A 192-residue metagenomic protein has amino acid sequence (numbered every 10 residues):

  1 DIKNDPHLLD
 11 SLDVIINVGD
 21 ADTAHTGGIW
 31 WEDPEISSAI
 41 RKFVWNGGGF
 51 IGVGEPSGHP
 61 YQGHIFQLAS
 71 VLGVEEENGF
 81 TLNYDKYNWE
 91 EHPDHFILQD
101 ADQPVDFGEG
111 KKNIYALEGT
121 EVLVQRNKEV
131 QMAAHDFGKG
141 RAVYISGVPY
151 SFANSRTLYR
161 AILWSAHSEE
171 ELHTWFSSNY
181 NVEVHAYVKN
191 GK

Functional and structural regions predicted by a protein language model:
D1-N4: Short acidic loop-to-helix transition motifs that present clustered carboxylates
H7-L8, G19, Q67, L72-N78 (+3 more regions): Extracellular ligand-binding/catalytic regions of CAZymes and related secreted enzymes and adhesion modules
L9-D10, S37: A short, aliphatic-rich alpha-helical micro-motif
S11-L12, G47: A general structural motif
D13-T23, I51, A142-Y144: Structural motif
V14-I16, H95, Q103, K112 (+2 more regions): Residue-level marker of intrinsically disordered, low-complexity segments enriched for small/polar residues
D22-G110, L117, N127, N154-Y159: A glycine-rich, often tryptophan-bearing local segment used as a flexible ligand/cofactor-contacting loop or short
